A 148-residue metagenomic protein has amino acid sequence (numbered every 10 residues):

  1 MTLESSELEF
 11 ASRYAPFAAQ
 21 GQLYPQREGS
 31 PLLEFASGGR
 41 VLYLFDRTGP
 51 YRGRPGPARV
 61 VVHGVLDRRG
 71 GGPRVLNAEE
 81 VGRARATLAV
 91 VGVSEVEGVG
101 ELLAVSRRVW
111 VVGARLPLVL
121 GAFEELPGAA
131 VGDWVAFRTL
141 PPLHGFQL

Functional and structural regions predicted by a protein language model:
M1, V112, F146-L148: Intrinsically disordered, low-complexity acidic regions enriched in Pro/Ser/Thr
M1-R27, A78-R107, W134-F137: Structural detector for short beta-strands of small beta-barrel domains
A15, Y24, S30, L116 (+2 more regions): Intrinsic-disorder/low-complexity coil detector
G21-Y24, R52-G70, G128-L148: Flexible glycine-rich surface loops and low-complexity tracts that mediate binding to linear polymers
G29-E79: Acidic (E/D-rich), amphipathic helical modules within compact regulatory domains
A36, V61-H63, L103, G121 (+1 more regions): A structural detector for beta-sheet-dominated domains
A36-R52, G113-V131, P141-L143: Beta-strand/loop nucleic-acid-binding surfaces
E101-R115, V119: Charged linear interaction tracts used for macromolecular binding and regulation
